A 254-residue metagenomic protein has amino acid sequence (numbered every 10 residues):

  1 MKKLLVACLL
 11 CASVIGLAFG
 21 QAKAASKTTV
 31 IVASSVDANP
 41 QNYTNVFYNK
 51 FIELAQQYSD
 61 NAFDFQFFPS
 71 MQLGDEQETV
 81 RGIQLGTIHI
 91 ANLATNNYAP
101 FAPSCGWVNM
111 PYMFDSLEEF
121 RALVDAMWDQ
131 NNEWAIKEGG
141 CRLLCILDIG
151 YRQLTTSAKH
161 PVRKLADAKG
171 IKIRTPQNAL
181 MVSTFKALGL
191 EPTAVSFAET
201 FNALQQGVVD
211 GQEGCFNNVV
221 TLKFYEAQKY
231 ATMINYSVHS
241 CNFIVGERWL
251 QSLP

Functional and structural regions predicted by a protein language model:
M1-T29: Short, low-complexity disordered leader/linker segments with a strong preference for bacterial N-terminal type II
K3-A7, W107, N131, A198: Hydrophobic alpha-helical context, especially transmembrane and signal-peptide helices
Q21-E119, I136-P254: N-terminal secretory/targeting leader peptides
A122-G140: Hinge/lid segment of periplasmic solute-binding proteins
